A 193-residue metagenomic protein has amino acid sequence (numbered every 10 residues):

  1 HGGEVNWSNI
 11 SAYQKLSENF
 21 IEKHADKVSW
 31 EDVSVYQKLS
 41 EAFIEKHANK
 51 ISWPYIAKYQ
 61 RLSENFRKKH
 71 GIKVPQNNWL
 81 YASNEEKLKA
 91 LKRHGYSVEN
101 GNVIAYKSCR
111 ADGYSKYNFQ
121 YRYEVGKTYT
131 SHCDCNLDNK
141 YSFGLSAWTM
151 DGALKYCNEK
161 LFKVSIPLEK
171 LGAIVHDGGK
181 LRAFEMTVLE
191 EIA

Functional and structural regions predicted by a protein language model:
H1, K69, R93, E99 (+6 more regions): Intrinsically disordered, low-complexity segments enriched in small/polar residues
H1-E86: Alpha-helical scaffold segments
V5-N6, V74, V98, I104 (+5 more regions): Polar low-complexity intrinsically disordered regions enriched in Ser/Thr and small residues
S11, K15, S34, K38 (+8 more regions): N-terminal functional modules and adjacent low-complexity/disordered segments of proteins
S17, S40, S63, G113 (+2 more regions): Generic "edge-of-domain/loop-turn" microfeature
W79-S142, N158-E159: ADP-ribose/NAD+-binding catalytic cleft of ART/PARP-like enzymes
T130-A193: ADP-ribosyltransferase catalytic core
